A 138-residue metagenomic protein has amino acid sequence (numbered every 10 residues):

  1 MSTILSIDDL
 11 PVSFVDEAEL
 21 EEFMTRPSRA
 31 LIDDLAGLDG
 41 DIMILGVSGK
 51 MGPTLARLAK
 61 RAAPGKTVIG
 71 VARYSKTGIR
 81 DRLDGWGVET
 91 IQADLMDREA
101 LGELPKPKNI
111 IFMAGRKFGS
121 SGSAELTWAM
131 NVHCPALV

Functional and structural regions predicted by a protein language model:
M1-M43: Non-catalytic terminal and boundary segments that flank Rossmann-like NAD(P)-dependent oxidoreductase
D41, G65-T67, E89: Residues at the starts of beta-strands that form the adenosine-phosphate
M43-K60: N-terminal Rossmann NAD(P)H-binding glycine-rich loop of SDR-like oxidoreductase domains
P53, T77, R82-M130: NAD(P)H-binding glycine-rich loop region in Rossmannoid oxidoreductase-like domains and their noncatalytic homologs
G65-G78: Conserved glycine-rich Rossmann-like NAD(P)H-binding loop of the short-chain dehydrogenase/reductase
A100, L137-V138: Conserved mid-core alpha-helix of short-chain dehydrogenase/reductase
H133-C134: Conserved cofactor-binding/catalytic machinery of classical short-chain dehydrogenase/reductase
